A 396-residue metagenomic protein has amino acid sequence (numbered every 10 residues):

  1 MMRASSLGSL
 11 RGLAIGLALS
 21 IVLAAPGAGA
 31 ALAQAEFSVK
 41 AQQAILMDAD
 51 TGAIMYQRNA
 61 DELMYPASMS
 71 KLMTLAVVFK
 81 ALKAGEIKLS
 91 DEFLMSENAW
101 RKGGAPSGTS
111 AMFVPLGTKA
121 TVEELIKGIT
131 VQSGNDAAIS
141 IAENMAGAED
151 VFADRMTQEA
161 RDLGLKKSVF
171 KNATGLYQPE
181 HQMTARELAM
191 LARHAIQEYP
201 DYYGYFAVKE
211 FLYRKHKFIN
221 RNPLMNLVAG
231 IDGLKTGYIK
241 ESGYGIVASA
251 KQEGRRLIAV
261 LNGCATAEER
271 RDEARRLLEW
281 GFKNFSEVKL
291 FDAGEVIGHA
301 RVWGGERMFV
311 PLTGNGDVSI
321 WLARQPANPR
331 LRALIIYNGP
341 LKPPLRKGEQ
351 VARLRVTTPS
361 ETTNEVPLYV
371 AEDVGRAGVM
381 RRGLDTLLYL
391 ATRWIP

Functional and structural regions predicted by a protein language model:
M1-S9: N-terminal secretory signal peptides that target proteins for export/translocation
R11, Q34, Y56, K83-G85 (+4 more regions): Generic marker of residues within folded, mature protein domains
G12-P26: Bacterial N-terminal signal peptides
G16, S20, P106-S107, P115 (+1 more regions): Catalytic-site microenvironment of enzymes that process N-acetyl-hexosamine-containing cell-wall polysaccharides
A24-Q34, Y369: Bacterial Sec-dependent signal peptides at the C-terminal "C-region" and cleavage site
A30-R186, R193-Q197, F211-R214: Active-site-adjacent loops and short helices of periplasmic peptidoglycan-processing enzymes
L165-V169, Y177-P396: Domain-terminus/edge residues, biased toward the C-terminal soluble/receptor-binding domains of extracytoplasmic
